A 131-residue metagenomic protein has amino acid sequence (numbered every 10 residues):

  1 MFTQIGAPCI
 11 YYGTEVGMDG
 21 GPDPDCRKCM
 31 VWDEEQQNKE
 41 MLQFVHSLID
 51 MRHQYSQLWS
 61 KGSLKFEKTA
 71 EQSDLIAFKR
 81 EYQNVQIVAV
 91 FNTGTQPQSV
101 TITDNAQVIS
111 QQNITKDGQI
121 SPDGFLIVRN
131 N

Functional and structural regions predicted by a protein language model:
T3-G6, Y11-Y12, V16-G21, C26-I87 (+1 more regions): Glycan-recognition and catalytic regions of carbohydrate-active enzymes
E15, Q36, Q112-I114, N131: Short, solvent-exposed coil/turn elements at secondary-structure transition points
G21-D23, V100-I102, Q119: Short conserved micro-motifs at the rims of enzyme active sites and ligand-binding pockets
D33, E67, E81, T101-T103 (+2 more regions): A structural detector for beta-sheet-dominated domains
I76-F78, Q98, K116: Residue-level detector of beta-strand structural context in well-folded domains
T93-N105: Surface-exposed beta-strand/loop patches in extracellular or lumenal glycoproteins
T103-N113: Solvent-exposed beta-hairpin/edge-strand motifs
T115-N131: C-terminal beta-strand-rich structural cap/linker in extracellular carbohydrate-active enzymes
